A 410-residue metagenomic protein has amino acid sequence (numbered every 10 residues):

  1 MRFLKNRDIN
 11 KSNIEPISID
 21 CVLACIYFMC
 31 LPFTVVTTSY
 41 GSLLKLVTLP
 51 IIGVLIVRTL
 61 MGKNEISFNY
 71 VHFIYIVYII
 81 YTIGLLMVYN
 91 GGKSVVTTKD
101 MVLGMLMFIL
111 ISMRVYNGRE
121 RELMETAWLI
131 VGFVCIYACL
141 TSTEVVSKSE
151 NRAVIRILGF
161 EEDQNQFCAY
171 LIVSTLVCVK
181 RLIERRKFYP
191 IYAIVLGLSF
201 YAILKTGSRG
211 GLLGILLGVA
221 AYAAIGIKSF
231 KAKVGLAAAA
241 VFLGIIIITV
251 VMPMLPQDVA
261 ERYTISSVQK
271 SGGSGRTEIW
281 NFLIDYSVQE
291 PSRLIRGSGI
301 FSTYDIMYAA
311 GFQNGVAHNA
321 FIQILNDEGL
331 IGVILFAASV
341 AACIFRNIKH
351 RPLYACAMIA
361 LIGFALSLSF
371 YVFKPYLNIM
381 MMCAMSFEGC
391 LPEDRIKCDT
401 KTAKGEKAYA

Functional and structural regions predicted by a protein language model:
M1-M61, Y78-V88, T141-T143, L361: N-terminal signal-anchor transmembrane segment
R2-N13, T48-N64, V173-I183, I331-K349: Hydrophobic, aromatic-rich transmembrane alpha-helices and their immediate juxtamembrane boundary segments
P50, Y70-I83, G91-R114, T126 (+1 more regions): Aromatic-anchored transmembrane helix interface
G62-N64, A232-V234, D327-I362, C398 (+1 more regions): Hydrophobic transmembrane alpha-helices and their immediate junctions
E122-S149, E162-G226: Alpha-helical transmembrane segments of multi-pass inner-membrane proteins
L140-S142, G226-S267, D285-Q289: A membrane-periplasm/extracellular boundary helix in multi-pass inner-membrane enzymes that assemble envelope glycans
S267-E328: Long extracytoplasmic/lumenal interhelical loops at the membrane interface of multi-pass membrane proteins
C356-F364, Y371-A410: Transmembrane alpha-helices of multi-pass inner-membrane enzymes
